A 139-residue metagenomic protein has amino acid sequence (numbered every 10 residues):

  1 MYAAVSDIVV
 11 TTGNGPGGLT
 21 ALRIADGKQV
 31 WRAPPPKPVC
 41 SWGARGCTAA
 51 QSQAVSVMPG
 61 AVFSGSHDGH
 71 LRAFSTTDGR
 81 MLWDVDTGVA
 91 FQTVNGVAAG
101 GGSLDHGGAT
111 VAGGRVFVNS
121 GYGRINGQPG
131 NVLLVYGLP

Functional and structural regions predicted by a protein language model:
M1-L19, A44-H70, A98-R124: Repeat-blade elements of multi-bladed beta-propeller folds
S6-I8, I24, P34-P38, H67-D68: Histidine- and/or cysteine-centered catalytic micro-motif in compact active-site loops
V10-Q29, P36: C-terminal, non-catalytic macromolecule-binding modules
D26-G46, R80-A98, V132-P139: Aromatic (tryptophan-biased) beta-strands that constitute blades/sheets of beta-rich domains
G27-K28, P59-G60, T77-R80, G114: Loop/turn elements at helix/coil->beta-strand transitions in domains of secreted/extracellular proteins
A61-D84, V89-F91: C-terminal hydrophobic structural anchor segments that stabilize assembly/packing rather than catalytic chemistry
T76, Q128-P129: Short, solvent-exposed loop/turn and secondary-structure capping segments
